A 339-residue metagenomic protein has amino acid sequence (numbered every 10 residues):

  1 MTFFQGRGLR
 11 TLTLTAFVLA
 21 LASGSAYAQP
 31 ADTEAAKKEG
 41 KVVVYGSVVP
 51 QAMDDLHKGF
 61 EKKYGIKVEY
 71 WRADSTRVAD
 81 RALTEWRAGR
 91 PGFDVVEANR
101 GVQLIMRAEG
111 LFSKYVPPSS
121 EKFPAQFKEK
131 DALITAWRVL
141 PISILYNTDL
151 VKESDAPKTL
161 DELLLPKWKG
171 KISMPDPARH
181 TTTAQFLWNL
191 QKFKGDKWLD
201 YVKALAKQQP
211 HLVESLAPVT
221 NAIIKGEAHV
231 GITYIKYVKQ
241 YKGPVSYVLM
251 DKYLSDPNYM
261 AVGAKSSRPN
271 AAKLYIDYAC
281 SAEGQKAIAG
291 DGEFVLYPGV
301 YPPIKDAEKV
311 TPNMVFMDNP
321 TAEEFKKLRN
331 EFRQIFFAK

Functional and structural regions predicted by a protein language model:
M1-L14: Bacterial N-terminal signal peptides that target proteins for export
A28-V43, E61-K62, L165-K167: Immediate post-signal peptide segment of exported/extracytoplasmic ligand-binding proteins
V43-H57, E69-E227: Extracytoplasmic ligand-binding site segments that recognize negatively charged/polar headgroups
G101-I105, I224-Y247: A ligand-binding cleft/hinge motif common to bilobed small-molecule-binding domains
A125, V139-L140, V202-A206, L212-V213 (+2 more regions): Periplasmic-binding protein-like
S143-L150, Q191, P257-R268, A287-I288: A bilobed periplasmic-binding-protein/Venus flytrap-type ligand-binding module shared by bacterial periplasmic
G170-A178, A279-Y301: Periplasmic-binding protein-like
P303-K339: Extracellular/periplasmic bilobal clamshell ligand-binding domains
